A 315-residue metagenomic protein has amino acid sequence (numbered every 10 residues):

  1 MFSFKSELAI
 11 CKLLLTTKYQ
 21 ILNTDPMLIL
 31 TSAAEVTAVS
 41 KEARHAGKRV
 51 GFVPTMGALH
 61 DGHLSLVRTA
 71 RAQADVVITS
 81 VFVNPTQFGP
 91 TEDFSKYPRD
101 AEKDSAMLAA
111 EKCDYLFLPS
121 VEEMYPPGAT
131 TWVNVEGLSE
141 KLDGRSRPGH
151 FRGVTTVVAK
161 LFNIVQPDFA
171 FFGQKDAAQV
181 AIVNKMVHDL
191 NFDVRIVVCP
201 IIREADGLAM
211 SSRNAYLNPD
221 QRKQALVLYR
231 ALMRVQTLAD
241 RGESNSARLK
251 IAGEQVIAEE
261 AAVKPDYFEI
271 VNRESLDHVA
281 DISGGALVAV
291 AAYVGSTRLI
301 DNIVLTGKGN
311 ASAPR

Functional and structural regions predicted by a protein language model:
F4-S6, N23: Generic detector of N-terminal low-structure segments
L8, T16, E42, V288 (+1 more regions): Residue-level detector of intrinsically disordered, flexible termini and proteolytic processing junctions
L15, I21-L22: Compositionally biased, intrinsically disordered low-complexity segments enriched in Pro/Arg/Gln/His
N23-V263, V271-S275, I303-V304: Nucleotidyltransferase catalytic core that binds NTPs
A252-R315: Phosphate/ribose-recognition catalytic cores of enzymes acting on nucleotide-derived substrates
